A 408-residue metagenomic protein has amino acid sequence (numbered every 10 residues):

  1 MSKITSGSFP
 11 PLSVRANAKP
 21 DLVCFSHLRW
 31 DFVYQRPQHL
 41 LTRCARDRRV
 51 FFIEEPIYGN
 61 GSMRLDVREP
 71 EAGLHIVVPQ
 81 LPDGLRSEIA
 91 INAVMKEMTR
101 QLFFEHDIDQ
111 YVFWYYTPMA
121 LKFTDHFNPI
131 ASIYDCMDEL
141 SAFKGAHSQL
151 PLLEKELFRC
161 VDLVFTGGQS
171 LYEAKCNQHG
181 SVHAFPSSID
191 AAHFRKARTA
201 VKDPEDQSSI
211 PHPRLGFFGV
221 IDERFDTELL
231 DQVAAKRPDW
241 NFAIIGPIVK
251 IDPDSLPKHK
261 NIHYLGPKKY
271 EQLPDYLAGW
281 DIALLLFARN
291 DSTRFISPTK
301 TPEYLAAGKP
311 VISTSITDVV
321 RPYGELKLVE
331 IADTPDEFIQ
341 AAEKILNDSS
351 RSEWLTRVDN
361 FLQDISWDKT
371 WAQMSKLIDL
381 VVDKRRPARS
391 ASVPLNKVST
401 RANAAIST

Functional and structural regions predicted by a protein language model:
R100-Q101, H147-V164: Membrane-proximal helix-turn-helix segments that form the acceptor-binding/catalytic region of lipid-linked
S170, S188-A197: Carbohydrate-associated surface elements
D206-F225, L230-A234, F242-I245: Conserved donor-binding/catalytic core segment of Leloir-type glycosyltransferases
I251-L277: Nucleotide-activated donor-binding/catalytic signature segment of Leloir-type glycosyltransferases, i.e., the conserved
L285, E303-S313: Short hydrophobic beta-strand element within catalytic cores of glycosyltransferases and related nucleotide-activated
L326-D336, K344-S350: Conserved acidic donor-binding segment of nucleotide-sugar-dependent glycosyltransferases
S349-I378: A charged, aromatic-enriched C-terminal amphipathic alpha-helix characteristic of glycosyltransferases across folds
W367-T408: C-terminal alpha-helical cap of glycosyltransferases
